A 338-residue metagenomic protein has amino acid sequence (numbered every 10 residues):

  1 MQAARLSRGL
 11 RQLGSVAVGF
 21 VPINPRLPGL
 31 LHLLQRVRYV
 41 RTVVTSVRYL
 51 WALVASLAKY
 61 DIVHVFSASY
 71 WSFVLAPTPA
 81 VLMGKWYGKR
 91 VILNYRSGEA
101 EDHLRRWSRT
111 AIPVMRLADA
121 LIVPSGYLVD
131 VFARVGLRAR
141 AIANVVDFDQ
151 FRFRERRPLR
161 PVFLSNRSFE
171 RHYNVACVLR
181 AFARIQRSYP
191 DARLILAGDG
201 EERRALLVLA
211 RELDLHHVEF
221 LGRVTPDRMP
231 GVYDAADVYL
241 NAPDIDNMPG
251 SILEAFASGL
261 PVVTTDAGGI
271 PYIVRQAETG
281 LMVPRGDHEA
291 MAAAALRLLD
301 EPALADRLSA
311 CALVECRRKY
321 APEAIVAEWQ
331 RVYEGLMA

Functional and structural regions predicted by a protein language model:
E101, P113-R152: Donor nucleotide-sugar binding/catalytic pocket of nucleotide-sugar-dependent glycosyltransferases
E155-Q186, I195-D199: Conserved donor-binding/catalytic core segment of Leloir-type glycosyltransferases
L207-V224: Nucleotide-activated donor-binding/catalytic signature segment of Leloir-type glycosyltransferases, i.e., the conserved
R223-V224, G231-A236: Short alpha-helical donor nucleotide-sugar binding micro-motif in glycosyltransferases
D244-I245: Aromatic "clamp/platform" in nucleotide-sugar-dependent glycosyltransferases that forms part of the donor/acceptor
P261-T264, V274: Short hydrophobic beta-strand element within catalytic cores of glycosyltransferases and related nucleotide-activated
Q276-A277, L281-H288, R297-P302: Conserved acidic donor-binding segment of nucleotide-sugar-dependent glycosyltransferases
A290, R297, L304-K319, I325-R331: A short, well-ordered alpha-helix in the C-terminal region of glycosyltransferases
